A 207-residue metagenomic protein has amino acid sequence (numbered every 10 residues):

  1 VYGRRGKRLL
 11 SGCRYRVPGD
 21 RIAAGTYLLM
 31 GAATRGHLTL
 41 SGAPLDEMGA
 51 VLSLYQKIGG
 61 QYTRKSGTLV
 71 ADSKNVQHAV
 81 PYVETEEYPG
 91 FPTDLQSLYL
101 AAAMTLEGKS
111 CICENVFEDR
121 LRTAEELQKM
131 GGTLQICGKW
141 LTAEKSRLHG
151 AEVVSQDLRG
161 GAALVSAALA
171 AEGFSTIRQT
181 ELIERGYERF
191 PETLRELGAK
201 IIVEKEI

Functional and structural regions predicted by a protein language model:
V1-I207: Short, structured segments at the rim of ligand-binding sites
